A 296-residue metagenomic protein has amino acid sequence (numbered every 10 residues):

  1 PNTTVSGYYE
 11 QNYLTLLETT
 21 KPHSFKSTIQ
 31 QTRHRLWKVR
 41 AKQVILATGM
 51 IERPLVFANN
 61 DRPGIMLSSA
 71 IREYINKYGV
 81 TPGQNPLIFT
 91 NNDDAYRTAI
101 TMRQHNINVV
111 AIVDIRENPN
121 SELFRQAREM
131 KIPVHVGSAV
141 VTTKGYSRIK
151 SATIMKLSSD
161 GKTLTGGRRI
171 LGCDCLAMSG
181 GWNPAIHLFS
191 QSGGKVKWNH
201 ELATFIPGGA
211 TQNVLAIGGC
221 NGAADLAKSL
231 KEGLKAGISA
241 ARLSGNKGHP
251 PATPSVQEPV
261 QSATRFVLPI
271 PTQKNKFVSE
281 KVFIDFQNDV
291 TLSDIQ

Functional and structural regions predicted by a protein language model:
P1-Q296: Residues forming the flavin
